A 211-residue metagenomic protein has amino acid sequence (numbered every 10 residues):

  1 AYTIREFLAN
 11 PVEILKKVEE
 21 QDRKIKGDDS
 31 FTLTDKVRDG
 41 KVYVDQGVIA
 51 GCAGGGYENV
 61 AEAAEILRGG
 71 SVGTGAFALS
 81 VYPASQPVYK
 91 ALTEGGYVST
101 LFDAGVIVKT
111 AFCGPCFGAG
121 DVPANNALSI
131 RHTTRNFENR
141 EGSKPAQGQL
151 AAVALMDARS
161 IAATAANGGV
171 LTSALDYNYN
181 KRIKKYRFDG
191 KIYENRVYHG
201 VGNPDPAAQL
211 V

Functional and structural regions predicted by a protein language model:
A1-V211: Fe-S-dependent hydro-lyases/dehydratases of central metabolism
